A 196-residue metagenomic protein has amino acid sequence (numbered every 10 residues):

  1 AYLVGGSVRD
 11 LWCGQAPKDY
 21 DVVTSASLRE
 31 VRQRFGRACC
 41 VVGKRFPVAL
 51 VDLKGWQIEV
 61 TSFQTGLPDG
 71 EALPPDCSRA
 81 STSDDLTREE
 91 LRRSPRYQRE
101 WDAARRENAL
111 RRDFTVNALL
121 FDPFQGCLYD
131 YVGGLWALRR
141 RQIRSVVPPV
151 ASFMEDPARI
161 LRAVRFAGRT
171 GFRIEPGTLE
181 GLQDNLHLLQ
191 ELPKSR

Functional and structural regions predicted by a protein language model:
A1-R196: Catalytic cores of the polymerase beta-like nucleotidyltransferase superfamily and closely associated nucleotide
